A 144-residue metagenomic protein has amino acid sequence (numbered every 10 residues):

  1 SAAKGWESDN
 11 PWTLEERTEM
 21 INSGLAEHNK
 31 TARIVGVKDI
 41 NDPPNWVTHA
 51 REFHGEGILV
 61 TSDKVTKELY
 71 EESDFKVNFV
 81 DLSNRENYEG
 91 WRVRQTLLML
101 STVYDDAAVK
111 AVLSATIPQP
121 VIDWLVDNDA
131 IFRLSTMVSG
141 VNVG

Functional and structural regions predicted by a protein language model:
S1-G144: Nucleotidyltransferase catalytic core that binds NTPs
